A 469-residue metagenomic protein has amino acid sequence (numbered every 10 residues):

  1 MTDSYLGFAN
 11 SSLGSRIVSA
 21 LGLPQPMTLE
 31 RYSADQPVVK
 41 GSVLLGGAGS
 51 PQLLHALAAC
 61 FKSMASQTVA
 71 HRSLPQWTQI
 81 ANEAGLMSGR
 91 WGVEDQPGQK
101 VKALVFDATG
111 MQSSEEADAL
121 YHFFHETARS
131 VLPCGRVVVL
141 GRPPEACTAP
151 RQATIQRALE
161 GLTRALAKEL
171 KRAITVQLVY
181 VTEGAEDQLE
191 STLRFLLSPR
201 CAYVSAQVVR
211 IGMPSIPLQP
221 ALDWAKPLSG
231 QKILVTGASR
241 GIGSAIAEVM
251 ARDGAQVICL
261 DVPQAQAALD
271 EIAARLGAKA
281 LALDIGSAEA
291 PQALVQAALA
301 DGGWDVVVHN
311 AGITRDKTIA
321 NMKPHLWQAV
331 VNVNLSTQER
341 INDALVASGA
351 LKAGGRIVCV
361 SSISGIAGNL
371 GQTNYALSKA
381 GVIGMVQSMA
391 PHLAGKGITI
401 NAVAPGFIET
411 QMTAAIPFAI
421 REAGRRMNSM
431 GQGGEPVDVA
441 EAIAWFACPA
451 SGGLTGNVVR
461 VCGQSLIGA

Functional and structural regions predicted by a protein language model:
A65-T78, A255-D270: Conserved glycine-rich Rossmann-like NAD(P)H-binding loop of the short-chain dehydrogenase/reductase
G89-V93, P97, E116, T318-I319 (+2 more regions): Substrate-binding pocket helix/loop in short-chain dehydrogenase/reductase
I155-L159, N342, S378, V386: Active-site helix of classical SDR
R172-T175, Y203-A206, G354, A394 (+2 more regions): Short, small/polar-rich loop/turn modules that mediate ligand/substrate recognition or access, typified
V181-L189, N428-V439, A450: A conserved structural motif in NAD(P)-dependent oxidoreductases
S205-S229, A367, T455-A469: Short C-terminal tail/terminal secondary-structure segment of NAD(P)H-dependent dehydrogenase/reductase domains
S362: Residue(s) in the substrate-gating loop at a strand-loop-helix junction that position the organic substrate next
